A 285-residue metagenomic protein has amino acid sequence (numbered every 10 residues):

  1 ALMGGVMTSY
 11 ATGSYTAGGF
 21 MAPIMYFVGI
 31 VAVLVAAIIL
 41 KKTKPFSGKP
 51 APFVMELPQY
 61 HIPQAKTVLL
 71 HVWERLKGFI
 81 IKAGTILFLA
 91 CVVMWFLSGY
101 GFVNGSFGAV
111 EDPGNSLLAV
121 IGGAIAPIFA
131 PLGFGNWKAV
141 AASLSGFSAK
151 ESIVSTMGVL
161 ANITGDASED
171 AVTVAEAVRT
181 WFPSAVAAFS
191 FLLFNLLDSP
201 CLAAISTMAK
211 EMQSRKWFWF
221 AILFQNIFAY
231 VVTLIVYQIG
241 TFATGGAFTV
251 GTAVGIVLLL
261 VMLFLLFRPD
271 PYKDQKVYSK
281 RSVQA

Functional and structural regions predicted by a protein language model:
A1-P23, S206-E211, V231-T249: Transmembrane helix-loop junctions at the membrane interface of multipass transporters and ion channels
M7-A11, A32-L40, K44, V93 (+4 more regions): Alpha-helical membrane-inserting segments
S14, K42-P50, Y60-A109, A126: Long hydrophobic segments that form regular secondary structure
S14-M25, G108-G114, V174-F182, A243-A253: Interfacial loop-to-helix junctions that mark the boundaries of transmembrane helices in multi-pass membrane
G18-A36, V254-L259: Alpha-helical transmembrane segments
K42, F264-R281: Membrane-interface capping segments at transmembrane-helix boundaries
F46-H71, L118, A161-T173, S282-Q284: Juxtamembrane inter-helical linkers in multi-pass membrane proteins
C91-I227: Extended, low-charge hydrophobic alpha-helical regions
